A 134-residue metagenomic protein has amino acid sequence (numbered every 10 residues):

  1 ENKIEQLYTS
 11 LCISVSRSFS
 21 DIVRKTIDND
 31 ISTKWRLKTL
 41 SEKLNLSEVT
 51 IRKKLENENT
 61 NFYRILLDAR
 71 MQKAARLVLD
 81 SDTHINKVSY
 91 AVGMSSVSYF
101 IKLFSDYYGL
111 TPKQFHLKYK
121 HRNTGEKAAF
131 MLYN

Functional and structural regions predicted by a protein language model:
E1-E48, E56, N61, L79-D80 (+3 more regions): Alpha-helical bundle regulatory/interaction domains
F19-S20, L66-M71: Generic hydrophobic, amphipathic alpha-helix propensity
I51, Y99-F100, F104: Short hydrophobic/aromatic patch on the recognition helix
L55, L66, L103-F104, H116: DNA major-groove recognition helix of helix-turn-helix
D68-A69, Y90, K102: A conserved cytosolic signaling coiled-coil/coupling helix that links sensory/transmembrane modules
M94, F104-S105: Conserved acetyl-CoA-binding loop of GNAT-fold acetyltransferases
